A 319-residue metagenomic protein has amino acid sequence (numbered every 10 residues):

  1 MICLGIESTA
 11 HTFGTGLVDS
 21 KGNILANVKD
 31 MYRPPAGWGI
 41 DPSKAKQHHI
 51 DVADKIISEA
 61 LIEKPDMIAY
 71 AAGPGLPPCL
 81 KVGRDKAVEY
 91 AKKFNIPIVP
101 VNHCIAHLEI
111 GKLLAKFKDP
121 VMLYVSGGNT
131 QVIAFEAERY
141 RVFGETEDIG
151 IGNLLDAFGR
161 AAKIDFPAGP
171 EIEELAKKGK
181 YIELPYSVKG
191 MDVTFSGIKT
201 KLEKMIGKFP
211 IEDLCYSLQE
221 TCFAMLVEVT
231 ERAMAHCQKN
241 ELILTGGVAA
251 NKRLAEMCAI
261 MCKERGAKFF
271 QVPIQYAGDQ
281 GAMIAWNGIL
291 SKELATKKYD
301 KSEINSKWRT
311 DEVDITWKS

Functional and structural regions predicted by a protein language model:
M1, P100-V121, N287-G288: Conserved phosphate-binding catalytic cores of ATP/NTP-utilizing and phosphoryl-transfer enzymes
I2-K64, Y70-P74, H103: N-terminal beta-alpha supersecondary unit
F13-D19, M122, T130-A134: Short beta-strand scaffold segments in enzyme catalytic cores
N27, E173-L242, N251-R265, F270 (+2 more regions): A contiguous, well-structured pocket-lining segment that forms one wall/lid of small-molecule binding clefts in soluble
K64-G73, Q238-A249, F270-P273: Short glycine-rich phosphate-binding loop at a beta-alpha junction
Y70-I96, K252-I260: Short Gly/Thr/Asp-enriched flexible loops that form oxyanion-binding sites at enzyme active sites
I105, A137-K178, T200-K208: Glycine-rich phosphate-binding loop plus the immediately following alpha-helix
E109, V272-I315: Glycine-rich phosphate-binding/hydrolytic loop that grips phosphoryl groups
